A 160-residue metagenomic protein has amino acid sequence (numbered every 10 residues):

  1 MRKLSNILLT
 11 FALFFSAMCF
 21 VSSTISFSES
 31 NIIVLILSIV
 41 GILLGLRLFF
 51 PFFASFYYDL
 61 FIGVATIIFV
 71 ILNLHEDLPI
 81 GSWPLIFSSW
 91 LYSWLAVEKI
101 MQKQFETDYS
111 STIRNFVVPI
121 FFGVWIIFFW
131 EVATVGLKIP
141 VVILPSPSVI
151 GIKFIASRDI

Functional and structural regions predicted by a protein language model:
M1-S23, G41-I62, F87-F121: Transmembrane alpha-helical segments of polytopic membrane transport and secretion proteins
N6, N31, N73-H75, N115: Detector for Asparagine
V21-S30, H75-D77, G136-I160: Periplasmic/extracellular loop-to-transmembrane helix junction in inner-membrane transport proteins
S28-I39, W83-S89: Structural signature of hydrophobic alpha-helical transmembrane segments
L60-W94: Membrane-embedded alpha-helical segments of integral membrane proteins
I120-V135: N-terminal signal-anchor transmembrane alpha helix
